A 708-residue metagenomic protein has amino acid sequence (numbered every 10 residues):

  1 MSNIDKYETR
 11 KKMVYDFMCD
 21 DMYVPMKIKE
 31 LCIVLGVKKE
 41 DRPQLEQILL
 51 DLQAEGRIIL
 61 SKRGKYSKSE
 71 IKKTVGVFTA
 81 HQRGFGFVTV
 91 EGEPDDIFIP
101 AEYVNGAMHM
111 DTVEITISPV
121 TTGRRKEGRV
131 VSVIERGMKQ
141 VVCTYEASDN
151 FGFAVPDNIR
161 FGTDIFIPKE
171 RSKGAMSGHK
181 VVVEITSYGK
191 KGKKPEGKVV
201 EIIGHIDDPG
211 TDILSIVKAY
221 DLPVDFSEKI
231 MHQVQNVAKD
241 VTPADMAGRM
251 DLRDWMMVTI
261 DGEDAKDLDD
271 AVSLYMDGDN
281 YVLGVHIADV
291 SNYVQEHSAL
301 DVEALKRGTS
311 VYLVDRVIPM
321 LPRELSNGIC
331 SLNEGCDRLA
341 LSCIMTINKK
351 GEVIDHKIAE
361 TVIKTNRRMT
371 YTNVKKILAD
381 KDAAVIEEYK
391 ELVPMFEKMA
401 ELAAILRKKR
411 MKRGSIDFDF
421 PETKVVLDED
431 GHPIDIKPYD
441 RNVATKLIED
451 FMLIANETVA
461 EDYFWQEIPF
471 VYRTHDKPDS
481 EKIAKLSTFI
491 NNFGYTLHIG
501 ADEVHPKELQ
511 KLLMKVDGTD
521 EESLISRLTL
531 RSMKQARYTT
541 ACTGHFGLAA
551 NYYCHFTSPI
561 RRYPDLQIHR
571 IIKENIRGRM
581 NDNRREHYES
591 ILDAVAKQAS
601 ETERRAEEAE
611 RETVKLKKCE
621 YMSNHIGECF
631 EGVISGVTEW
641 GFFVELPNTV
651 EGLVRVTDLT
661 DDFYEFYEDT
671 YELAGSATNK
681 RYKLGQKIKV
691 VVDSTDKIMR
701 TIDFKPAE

Functional and structural regions predicted by a protein language model:
M1-G284, S291-D337, K375-K376, Y671-L673 (+3 more regions): Charge-lined substrate channels and their catalytic hotspots, especially those that engage the 3′ end of RNA
I33, S187-Y188, S215-K218, L222 (+4 more regions): Electropositive polyanion-binding surfaces
